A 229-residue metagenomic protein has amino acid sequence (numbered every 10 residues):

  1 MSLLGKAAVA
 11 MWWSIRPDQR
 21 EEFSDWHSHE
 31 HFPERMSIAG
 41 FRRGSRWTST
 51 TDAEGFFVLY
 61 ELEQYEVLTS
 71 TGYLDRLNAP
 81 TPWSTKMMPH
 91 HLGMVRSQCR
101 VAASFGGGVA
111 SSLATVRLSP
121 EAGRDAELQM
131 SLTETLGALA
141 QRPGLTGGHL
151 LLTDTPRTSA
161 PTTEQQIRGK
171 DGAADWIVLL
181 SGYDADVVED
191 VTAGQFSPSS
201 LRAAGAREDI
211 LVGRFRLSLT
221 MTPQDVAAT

Functional and structural regions predicted by a protein language model:
M1-T229: Macromolecular interaction modules
